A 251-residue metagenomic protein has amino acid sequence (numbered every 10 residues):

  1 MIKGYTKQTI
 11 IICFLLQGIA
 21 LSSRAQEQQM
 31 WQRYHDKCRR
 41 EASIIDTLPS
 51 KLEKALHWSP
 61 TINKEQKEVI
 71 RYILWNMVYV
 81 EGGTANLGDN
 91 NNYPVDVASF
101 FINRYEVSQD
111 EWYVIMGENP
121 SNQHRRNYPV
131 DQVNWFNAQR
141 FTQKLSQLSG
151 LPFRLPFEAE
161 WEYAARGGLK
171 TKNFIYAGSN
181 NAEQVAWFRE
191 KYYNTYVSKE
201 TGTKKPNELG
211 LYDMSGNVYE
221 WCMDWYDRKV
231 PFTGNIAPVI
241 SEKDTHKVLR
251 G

Functional and structural regions predicted by a protein language model:
M1-E27: Bacterial Sec-dependent N-terminal signal peptides
Q26-Y34: Cleaved targeting-peptide boundary
R40, Y93, L169, M214-G251: Surface-exposed recognition segments
K67-S121, N134-F136, S215-G216: A short glycine-rich, aromatic-capped structural motif
V78-Y79, F101-N103, D131-Q132, R154-P156 (+4 more regions): Structural recognition of the beta-strand scaffold that forms the well-ordered cores of secreted hydrolase catalytic
A85, Q109, R125-Q184, W221: Short, well-ordered surface patches within globular domains
A182-S215, I240-K243: Short, well-ordered junction/capping motifs at the entry into regular secondary structure
